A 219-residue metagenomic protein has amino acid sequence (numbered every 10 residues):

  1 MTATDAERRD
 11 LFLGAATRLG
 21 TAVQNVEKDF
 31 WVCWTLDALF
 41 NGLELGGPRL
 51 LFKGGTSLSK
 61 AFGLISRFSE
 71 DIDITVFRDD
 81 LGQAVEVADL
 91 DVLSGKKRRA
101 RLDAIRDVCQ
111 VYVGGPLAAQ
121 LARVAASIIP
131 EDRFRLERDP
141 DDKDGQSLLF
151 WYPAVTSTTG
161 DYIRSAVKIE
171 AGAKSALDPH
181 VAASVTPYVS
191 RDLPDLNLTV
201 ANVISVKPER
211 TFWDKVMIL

Functional and structural regions predicted by a protein language model:
M1, A15, T21, G47 (+6 more regions): Generic structural signal for short, flexible, solvent-exposed coil/loop and linker residues
M1-W34, G63-I65, G82-L93: N-terminal regions immediately upstream of nucleotidyltransferase
E7, G14, K28-D29, C33-D37 (+2 more regions): Catalytic cores of NTP-dependent nucleotidyl/adenyl transfer enzymes across multiple folds
V23-Q24, K28, W34-D37, L50-G54 (+4 more regions): Charged/polar interaction segments and conserved charged motifs
F40-I72, V76-A84: Active-site nucleotide-donor binding segment shared across nucleotidyl transfer reactions
V76-D107: Catalytic palm subdomain of template-directed nucleic-acid polymerases, centered on the conserved carboxylate motif
